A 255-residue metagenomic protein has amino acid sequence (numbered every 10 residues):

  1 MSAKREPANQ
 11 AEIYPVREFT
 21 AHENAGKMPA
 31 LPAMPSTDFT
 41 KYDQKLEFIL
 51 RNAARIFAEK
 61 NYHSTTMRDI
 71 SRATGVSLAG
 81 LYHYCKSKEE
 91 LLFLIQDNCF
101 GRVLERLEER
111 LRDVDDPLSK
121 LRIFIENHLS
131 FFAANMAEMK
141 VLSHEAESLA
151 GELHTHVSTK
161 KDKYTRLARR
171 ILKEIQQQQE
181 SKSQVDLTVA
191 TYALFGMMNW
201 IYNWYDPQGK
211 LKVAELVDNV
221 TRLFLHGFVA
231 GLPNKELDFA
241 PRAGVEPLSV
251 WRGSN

Functional and structural regions predicted by a protein language model:
A3-M34, S130, A134, R166-E174 (+3 more regions): C-terminal peripheral helix-coil segments that are non-catalytic and often amphipathic
P35, F48, I56-E90, L94: Helix-turn-helix
S36, I95-R122: Amphipathic alpha-helical linker/stalk segments
K45-A54, I70, L91, I95-V103 (+2 more regions): Generic hydrophobic, amphipathic alpha-helix propensity
G101-L104, E108, E152-Q178, T188-Y192 (+1 more regions): Amphipathic alpha-helical packing segments from all-alpha helical-bundle domains
E109-A134, T191-L194: Hydrophobic alpha-helical connector segments
K140-S143, Q184, K235-L237: Short, hydrophobic secondary-structure boundary micro-motifs
